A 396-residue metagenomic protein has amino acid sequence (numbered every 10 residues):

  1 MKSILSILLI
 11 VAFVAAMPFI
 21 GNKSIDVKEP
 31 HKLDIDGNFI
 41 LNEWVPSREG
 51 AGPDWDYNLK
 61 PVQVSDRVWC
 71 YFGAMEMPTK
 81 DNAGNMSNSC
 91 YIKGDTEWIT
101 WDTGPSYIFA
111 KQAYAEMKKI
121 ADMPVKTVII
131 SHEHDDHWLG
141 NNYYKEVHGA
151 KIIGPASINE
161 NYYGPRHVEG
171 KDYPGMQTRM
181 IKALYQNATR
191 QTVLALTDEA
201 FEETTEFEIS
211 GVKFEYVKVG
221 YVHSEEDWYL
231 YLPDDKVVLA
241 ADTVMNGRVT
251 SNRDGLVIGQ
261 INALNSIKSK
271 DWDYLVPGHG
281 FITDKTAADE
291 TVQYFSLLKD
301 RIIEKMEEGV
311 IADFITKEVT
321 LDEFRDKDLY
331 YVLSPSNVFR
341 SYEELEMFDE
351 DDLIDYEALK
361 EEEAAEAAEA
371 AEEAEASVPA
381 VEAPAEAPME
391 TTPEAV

Functional and structural regions predicted by a protein language model:
I4-L8, A12-P53, K60, S269-D271 (+1 more regions): Accessory terminal helices/loops
K60-V64, I92, T204-I209, P277: Short acidic-hydrophobic surface loop/beta-edge motif
Q63-M117, W228-A241: Conserved beta-strand hairpin/beta-sheet module of binuclear metal-dependent hydrolase folds, prominently
R67, I92, D102, M117 (+9 more regions): Divalent metal-coordination and catalytic microenvironments
Y71-N85, Y162-P165, E169-K171, G247-L256: Acidic/histidine-rich helix-loop elements that form or flank divalent-metal/phosphate-binding sites at the catalytic
M86, G104-K111, D135, A195 (+4 more regions): Soluble non-cytosolic domains of exported or imported proteins
E97-I99, T103-Y107, E206, K213-L297: Metallo-beta-lactamase
A115-T197, E206: Active-site HxH/HxHxD metal-binding segment of metal-dependent hydrolases
